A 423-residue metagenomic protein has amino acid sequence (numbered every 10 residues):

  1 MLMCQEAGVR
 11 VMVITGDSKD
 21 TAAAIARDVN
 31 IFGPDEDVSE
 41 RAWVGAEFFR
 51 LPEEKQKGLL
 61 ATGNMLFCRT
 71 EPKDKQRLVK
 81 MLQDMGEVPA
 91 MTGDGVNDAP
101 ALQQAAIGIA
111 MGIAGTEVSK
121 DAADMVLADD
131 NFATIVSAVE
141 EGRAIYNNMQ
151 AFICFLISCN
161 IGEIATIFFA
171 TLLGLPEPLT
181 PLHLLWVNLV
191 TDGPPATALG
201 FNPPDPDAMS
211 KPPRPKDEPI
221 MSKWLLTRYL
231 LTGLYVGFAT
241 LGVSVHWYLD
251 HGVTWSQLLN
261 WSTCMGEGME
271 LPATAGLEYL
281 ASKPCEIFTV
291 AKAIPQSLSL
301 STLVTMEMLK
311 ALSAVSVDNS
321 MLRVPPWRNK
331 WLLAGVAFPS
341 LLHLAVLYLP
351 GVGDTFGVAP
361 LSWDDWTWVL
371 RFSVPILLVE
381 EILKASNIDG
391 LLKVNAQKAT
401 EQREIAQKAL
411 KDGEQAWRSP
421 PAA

Functional and structural regions predicted by a protein language model:
M1-M81, M85, A99, A105 (+5 more regions): Cytosolic catalytic headpieces and adjacent flexible linkers of membrane translocases
G8-V9, G63, G86, D98 (+8 more regions): Alpha-helical hydrophobic/aromatic positions enriched in membrane-embedded helices and signal peptides
R10-I14, V96-N97, P350, E381: Asp-based phosphoryl-transfer active-site loop
D20-T21, K73, R77, N97-Q103 (+7 more regions): Charged, alpha-helix-enriched surfaces in structured cytosolic catalytic cores of large nucleotide-utilizing machines
K80-P89, D94-N97, E163, L182: Charge-patterned, long linear interaction tracts outside catalytic cores
A138-A423: C-terminal transmembrane helices and immediately adjacent loops/tails of multi-pass membrane transport proteins
